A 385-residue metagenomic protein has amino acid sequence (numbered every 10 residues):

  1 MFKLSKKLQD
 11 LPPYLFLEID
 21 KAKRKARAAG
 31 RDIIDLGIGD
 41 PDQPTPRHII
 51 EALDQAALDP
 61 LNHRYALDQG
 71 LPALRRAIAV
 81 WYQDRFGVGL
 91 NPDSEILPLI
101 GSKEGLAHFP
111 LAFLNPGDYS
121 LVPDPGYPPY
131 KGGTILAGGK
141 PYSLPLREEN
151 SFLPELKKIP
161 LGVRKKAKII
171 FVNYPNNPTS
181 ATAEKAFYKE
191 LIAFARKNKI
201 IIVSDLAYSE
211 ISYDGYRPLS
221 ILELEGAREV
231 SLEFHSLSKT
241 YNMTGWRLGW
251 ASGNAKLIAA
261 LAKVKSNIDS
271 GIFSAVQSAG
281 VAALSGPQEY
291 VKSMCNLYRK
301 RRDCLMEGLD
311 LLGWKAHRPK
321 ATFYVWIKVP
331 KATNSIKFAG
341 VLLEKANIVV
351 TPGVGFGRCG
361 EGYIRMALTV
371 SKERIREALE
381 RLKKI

Functional and structural regions predicted by a protein language model:
F2-G101, H108, K158, L284-G286: N-terminal small-domain helix-loop-helix segment of the aminotransferase-like
A26-A29, A137, K197-N198, L312 (+1 more regions): Helix C-cap/helix->beta junction micro-motif
A112-T134: Conserved PLP-anchoring active-site segment centered on the Schiff-base-forming lysine
I135-P141: A short helix-loop-beta submotif of the ANL/AMP-binding
L146-G215: Active-site phosphate-binding strand-loop segment of PLP-dependent enzymes
L224, R228-R299, D303, E307-G308 (+2 more regions): Conserved core segment of the aminotransferase class I/II
V281, L297-M306, A316-K328, G360: Conserved glycine-rich beta-strand-loop-beta hairpin in the small C-terminal domain of fold type I
K331-A332, V341-T351, F356-I385: PLP-dependent enzyme catalytic core of the Aspartate aminotransferase-like
